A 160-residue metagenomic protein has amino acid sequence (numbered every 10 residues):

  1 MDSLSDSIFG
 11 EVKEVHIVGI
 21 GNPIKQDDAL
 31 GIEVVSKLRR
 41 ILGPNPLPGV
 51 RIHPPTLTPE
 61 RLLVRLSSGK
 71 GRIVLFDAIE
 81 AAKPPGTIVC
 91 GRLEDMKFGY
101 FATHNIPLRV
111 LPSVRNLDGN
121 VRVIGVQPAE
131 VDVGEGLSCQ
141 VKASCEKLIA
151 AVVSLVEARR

Functional and structural regions predicted by a protein language model:
M1-P128, E135-R159: N-terminal catalytic or cofactor-binding beta/alpha core of small enzyme domains
